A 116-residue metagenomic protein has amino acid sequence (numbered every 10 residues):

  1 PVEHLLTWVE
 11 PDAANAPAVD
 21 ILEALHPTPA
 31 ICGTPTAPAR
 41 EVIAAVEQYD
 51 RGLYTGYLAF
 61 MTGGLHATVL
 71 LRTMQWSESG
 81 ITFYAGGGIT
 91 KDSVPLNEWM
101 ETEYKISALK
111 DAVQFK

Functional and structural regions predicted by a protein language model:
P1-A44, Q114: Contiguous alpha-helical scaffold segments within structured protein domains that host functional hotspots
P29-K116: Glycine-rich, small/acidic residue-mixed loop/short-helix segments
